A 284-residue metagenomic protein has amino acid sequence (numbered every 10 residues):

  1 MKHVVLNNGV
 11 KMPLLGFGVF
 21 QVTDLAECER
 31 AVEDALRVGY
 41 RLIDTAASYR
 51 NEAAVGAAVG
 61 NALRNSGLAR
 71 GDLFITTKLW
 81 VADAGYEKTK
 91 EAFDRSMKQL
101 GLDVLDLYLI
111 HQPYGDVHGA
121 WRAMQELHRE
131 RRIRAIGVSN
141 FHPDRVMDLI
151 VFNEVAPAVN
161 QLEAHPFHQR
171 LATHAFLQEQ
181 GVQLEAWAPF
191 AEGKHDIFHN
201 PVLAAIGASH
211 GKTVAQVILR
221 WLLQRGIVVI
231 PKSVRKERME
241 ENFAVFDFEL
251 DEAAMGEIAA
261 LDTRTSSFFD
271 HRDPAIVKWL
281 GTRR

Functional and structural regions predicted by a protein language model:
M1-L73, F190, K278, R284: N-terminal binding-site loop/beta-alpha segment at the start of enzyme catalytic domains that lines or forms
N7, T89-L109, E126-E130, V182: CE4/NodB-like, metal-dependent polysaccharide N-deacetylase domain that modifies extracellular/periplasmic N-acetylated
V22-A26, A46-A54, A82-E87, P113-V117 (+2 more regions): Acidic-and-aromatic substrate-binding clefts and catalytic sites of carbohydrate-active enzymes
T23-L36, G85-L100, D144-V146, H168-Q169: Short, acidic/polar
Y40, L102-L105, I133, P157: A structural motif
A53-R64, F93-M97, M124, V146 (+1 more regions): Short, well-ordered amphipathic alpha-helices
A69-D83, D106-P113, N140: A short, structured active-site edge motif that brings together acidic residues
Q112-R284: Beta/alpha (TIM)-barrel catalytic core signal, keyed to glycine-rich beta->alpha loops juxtaposed to Asp/Glu that bind
